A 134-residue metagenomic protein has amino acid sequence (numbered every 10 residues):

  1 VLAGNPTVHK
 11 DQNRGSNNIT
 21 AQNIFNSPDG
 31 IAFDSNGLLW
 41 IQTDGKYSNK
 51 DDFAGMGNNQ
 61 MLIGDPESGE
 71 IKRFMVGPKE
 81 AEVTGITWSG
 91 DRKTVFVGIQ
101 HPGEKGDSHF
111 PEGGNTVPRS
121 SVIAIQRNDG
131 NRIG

Functional and structural regions predicted by a protein language model:
V1-G134: Sequence/structural signature of beta-propeller domains
